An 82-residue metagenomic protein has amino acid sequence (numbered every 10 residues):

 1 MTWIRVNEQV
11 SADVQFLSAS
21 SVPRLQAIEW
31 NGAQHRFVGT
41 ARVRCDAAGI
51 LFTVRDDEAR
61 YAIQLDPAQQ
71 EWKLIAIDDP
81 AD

Functional and structural regions predicted by a protein language model:
M1-D82: Cysteine-centric segments in proteins
